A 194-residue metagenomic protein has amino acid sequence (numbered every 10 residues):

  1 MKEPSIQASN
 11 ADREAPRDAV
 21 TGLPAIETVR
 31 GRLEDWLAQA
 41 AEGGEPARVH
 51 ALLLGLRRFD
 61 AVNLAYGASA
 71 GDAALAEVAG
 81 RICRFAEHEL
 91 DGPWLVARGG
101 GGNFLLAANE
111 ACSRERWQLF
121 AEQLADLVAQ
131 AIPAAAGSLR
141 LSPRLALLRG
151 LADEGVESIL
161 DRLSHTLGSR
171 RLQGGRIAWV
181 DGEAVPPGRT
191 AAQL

Functional and structural regions predicted by a protein language model:
K2, I6, D12-A51, R57-R84 (+4 more regions): Conserved long alpha-helical elements within nucleotide-processing catalytic cores of c-di-GMP signaling and class III
K2-P16, V156-E157, H165-L194: C-di-GMP signaling machinery
P24, R57, C112, L151-E154 (+1 more regions): Short coil/turn linker and secondary-structure boundary residues
Q39, R84-G92, A125-S138: Short catalytic/binding micro-motifs of nucleotide second-messenger systems
A47, L141, A192-L194: A short, charged/proline- and glycine-enriched loop that marks the coil->beta-strand transition at the N-terminal
H50, A97-N109, P133-L167, Q173-A184: A short glycine-enriched loop-to-beta-strand structural element that forms part of the catalytic core of nucleotide
G55-L56, A108: Short beta-strand segments enriched in hydrophobic/aromatic residues within well-folded beta-rich domains
R116, P133, G155, R189-T190: Signal-transducing alpha-helical linker
